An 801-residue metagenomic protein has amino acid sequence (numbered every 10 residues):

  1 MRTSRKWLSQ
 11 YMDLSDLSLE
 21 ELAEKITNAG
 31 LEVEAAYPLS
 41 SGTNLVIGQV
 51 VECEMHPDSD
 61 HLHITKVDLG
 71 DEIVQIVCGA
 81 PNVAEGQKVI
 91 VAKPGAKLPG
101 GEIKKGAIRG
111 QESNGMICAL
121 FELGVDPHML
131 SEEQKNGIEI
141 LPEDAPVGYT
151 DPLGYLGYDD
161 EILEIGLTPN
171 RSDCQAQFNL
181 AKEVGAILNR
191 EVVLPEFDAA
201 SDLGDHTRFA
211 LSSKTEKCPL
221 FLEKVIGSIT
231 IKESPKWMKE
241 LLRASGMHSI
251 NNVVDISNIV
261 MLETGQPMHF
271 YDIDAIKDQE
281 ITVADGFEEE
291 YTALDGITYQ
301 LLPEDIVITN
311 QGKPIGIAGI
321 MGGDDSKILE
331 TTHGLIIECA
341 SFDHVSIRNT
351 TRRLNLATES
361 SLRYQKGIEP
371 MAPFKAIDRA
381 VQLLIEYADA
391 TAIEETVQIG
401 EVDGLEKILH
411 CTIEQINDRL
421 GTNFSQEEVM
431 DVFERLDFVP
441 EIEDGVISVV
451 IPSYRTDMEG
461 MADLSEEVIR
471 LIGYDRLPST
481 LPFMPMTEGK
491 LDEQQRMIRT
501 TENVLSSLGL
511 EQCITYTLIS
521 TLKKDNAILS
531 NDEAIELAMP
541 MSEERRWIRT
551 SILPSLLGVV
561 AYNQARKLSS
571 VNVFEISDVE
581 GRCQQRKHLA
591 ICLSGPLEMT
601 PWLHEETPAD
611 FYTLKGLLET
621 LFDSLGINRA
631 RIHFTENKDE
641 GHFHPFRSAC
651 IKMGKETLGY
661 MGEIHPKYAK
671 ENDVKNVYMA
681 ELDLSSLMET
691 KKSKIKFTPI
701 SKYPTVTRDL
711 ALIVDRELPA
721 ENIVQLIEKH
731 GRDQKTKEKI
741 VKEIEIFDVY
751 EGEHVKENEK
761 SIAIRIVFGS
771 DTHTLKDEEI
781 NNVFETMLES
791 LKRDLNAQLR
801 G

Functional and structural regions predicted by a protein language model:
M1-D198, I336, R353, E359 (+4 more regions): Phosphate-backbone binding interfaces of nucleic-acid-interacting proteins
S40-N44, A199-S201, M486-T487, L491 (+3 more regions): Beta-rich nucleic-acid/ligand-interaction surfaces
I47-V77, G148, A244, N251 (+1 more regions): Conserved mixed alpha/beta core segments that line enzyme active sites in large multi-domain catalysts
H63, L188, V193-E290, L597: Glycine/proline-enriched, intrinsically flexible loops and inter-domain linkers
E112-D126, Q134-E139, L153, E161 (+6 more regions): Mobile "lid/hinge" segments at catalytic clefts and subdomain interfaces of large enzymes
N179, L409-S569, F574, R765-L775 (+1 more regions): Extended, well-folded interaction surfaces typified by the phenylalanyl-tRNA synthetase beta subunit core
V184, L188-S212, A388-I416, N423: Terminal amphipathic helices with adjacent charged low-complexity linkers/tails
R435-F438, D457, A590, E598-G801: A carboxyl-terminal module marker
